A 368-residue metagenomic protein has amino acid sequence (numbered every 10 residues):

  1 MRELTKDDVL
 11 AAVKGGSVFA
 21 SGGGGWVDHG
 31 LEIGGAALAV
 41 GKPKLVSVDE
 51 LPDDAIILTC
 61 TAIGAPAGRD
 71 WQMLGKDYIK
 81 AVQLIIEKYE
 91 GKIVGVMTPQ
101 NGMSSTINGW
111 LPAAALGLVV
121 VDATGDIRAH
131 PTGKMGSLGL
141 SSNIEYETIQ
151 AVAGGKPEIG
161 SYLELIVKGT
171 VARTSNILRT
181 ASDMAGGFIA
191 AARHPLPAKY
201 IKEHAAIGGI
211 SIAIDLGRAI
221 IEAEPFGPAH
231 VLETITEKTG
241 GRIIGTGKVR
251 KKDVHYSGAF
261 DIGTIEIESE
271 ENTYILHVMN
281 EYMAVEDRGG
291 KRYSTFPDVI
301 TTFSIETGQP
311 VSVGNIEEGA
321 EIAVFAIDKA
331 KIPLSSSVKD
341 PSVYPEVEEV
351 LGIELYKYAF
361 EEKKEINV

Functional and structural regions predicted by a protein language model:
L10-A62, G308, S312-A330: N-terminal low-complexity or amphipathic/hydrophobic leaders
W26-G30, Y78-I79, P99-W110, I127-P131: Short glycine/serine/threonine-rich phosphate/pyrophosphate-binding segments that cradle anionic phosphate groups
L51-A67, M135-T180: A structural-propensity feature for long, helix-poor, extended segments
L51-V94: Glycine-rich oxoanion-binding loops at beta->alpha junctions
A114-K134: Short, acidic/small-residue loops that bind anionic groups at enzyme active sites
Q150-A219: Phosphate/diphosphate-binding glycine-rich loops and adjacent basic-rich segments that engage nucleotide
A213-S269: Oxyanion-binding "anion nests"
K251-V368: C-terminal non-catalytic interaction/assembly regions of soluble proteins
